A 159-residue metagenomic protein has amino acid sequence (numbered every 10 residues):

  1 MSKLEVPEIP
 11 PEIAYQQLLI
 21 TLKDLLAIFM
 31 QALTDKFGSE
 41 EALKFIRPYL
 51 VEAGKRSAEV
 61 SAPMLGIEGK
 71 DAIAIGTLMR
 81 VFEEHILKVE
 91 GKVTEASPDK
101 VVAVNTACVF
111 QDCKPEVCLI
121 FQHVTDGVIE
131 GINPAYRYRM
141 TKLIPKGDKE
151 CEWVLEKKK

Functional and structural regions predicted by a protein language model:
M1-D99, A107-I120, G131-E150, K157-K159: N-terminal accessory segment detector
